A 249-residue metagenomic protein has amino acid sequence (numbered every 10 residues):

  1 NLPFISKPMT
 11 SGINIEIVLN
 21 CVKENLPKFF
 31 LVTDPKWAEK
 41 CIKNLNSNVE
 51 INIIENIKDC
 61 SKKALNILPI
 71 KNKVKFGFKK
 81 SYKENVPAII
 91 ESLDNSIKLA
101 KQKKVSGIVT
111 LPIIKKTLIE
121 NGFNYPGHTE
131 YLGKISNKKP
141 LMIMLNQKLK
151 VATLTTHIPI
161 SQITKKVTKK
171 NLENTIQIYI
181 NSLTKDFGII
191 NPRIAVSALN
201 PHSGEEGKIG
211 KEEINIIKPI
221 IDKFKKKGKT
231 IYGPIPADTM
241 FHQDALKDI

Functional and structural regions predicted by a protein language model:
N1-G127, K170, N174-I249: Contiguous, glycine/small-aliphatic-enriched amphipathic segments in soluble metabolic enzymes
F123-A152, T156-P159: Flexible loop/hinge segments that line or gate small-molecule binding clefts
E130-K138, I158-S182: Active-site glycine-rich loop that binds ribose-phosphate moieties when present
